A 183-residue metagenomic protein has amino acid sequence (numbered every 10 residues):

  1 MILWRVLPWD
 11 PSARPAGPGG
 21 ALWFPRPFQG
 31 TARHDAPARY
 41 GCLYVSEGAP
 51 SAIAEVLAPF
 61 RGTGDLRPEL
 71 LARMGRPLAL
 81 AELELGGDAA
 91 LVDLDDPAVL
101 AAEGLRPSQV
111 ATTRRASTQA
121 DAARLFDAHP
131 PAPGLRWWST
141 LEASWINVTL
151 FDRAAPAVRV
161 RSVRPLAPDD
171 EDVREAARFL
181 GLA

Functional and structural regions predicted by a protein language model:
M1-A32, T63-A183: Active-site and NAD+-binding cores of ADP-ribose-processing enzymes
R33-G64: Extended catalytic/binding region for NAD+/ADP-ribose chemistry, centered on the ART fold
